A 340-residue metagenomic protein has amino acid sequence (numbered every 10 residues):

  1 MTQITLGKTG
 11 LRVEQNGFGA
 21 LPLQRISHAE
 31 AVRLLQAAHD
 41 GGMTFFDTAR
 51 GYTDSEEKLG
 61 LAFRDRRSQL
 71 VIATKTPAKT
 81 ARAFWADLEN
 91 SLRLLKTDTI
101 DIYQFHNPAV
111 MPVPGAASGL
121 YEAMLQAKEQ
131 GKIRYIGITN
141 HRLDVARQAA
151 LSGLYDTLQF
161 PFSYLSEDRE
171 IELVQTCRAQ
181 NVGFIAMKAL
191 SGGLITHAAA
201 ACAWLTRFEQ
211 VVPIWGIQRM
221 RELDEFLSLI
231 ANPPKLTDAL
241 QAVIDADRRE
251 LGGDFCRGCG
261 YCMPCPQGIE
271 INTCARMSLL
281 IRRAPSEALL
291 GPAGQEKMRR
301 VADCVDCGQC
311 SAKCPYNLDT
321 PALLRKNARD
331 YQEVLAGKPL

Functional and structural regions predicted by a protein language model:
M1-L70: N-terminal binding-site loop/beta-alpha segment at the start of enzyme catalytic domains that lines or forms
L6, F18, F46, L59 (+11 more regions): Conserved, mostly hydrophobic/aromatic
G19, A49, Y103-H106, T139 (+3 more regions): Conserved residues at the C-terminal ends of beta-strands
I26-A29, Q36, D40, K79-I185 (+1 more regions): Glycine/proline-rich, positively charged, aromatic-decorated active-site loop/lid region on the catalytic face
H39, M43, E172-A186, L190-L340: Structured C-terminal cap/extension of enzyme domains
T44-A49, A73-T74, R134-G137, T157-F160 (+3 more regions): Short catalytic-loop micro-motif centered on adjacent basic/acidic residues
R50-Y52, D65-W85, H106-A109: Structural motif corresponding to the early beta-alpha repeats
Q69-I72, Y155-S163, P234-L240: Short hydrophobic/aromatic-enriched beta-strand-loop microsegments
